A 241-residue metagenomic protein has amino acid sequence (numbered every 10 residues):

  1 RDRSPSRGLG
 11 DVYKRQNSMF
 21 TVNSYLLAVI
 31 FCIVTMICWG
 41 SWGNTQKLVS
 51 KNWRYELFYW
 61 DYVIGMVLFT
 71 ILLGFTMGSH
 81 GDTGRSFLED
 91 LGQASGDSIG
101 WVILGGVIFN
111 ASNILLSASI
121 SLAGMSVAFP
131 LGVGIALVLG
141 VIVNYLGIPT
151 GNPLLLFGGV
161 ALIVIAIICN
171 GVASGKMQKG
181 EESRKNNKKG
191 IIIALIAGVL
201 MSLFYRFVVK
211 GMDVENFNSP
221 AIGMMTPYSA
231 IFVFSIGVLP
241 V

Functional and structural regions predicted by a protein language model:
R1-Q16: Single conserved hydrophobic/aromatic residue that forms the stacking wall/gate of nucleotide- or nucleobase-binding
S18-V241: Polytopic alpha-helical membrane proteins, predominantly small-molecule transporters/carriers
